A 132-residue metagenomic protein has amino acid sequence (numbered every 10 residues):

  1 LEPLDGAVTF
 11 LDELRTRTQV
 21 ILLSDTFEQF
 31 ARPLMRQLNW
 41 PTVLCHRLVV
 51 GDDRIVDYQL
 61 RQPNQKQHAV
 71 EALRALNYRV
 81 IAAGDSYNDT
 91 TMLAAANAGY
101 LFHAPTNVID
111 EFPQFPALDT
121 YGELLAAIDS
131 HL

Functional and structural regions predicted by a protein language model:
L1-G6: Metal-dependent phosphoesterase signature
A7-L38, T42-H46: Substrate-recognition element of Asp-dependent hydrolases with the DxDx(T/V) motif
T16-R17, L73-R79, H131: Glycine-rich phosphate-binding loop signature in dinucleotide/nucleotide-binding domains
V20, S24-D25, Y78-D119: Acidic, Mg2+-coordinating phosphoryl-transfer loop and its flanking beta/alpha structural elements, shared across
E28-R32, D89-T90, L125: Short, well-ordered alpha-helical microsegments
W40-Q67: Glycine/Thr-rich beta-alpha phosphate-binding loop at enzyme active sites
L44, F115-L124: Short acidic-hydrophobic, aromatic-tinged amphipathic segments that line or gate anion-handling sites
G51-Y58, I109-P116, A126-H131: Short, charged, surface-exposed secondary-structure boundary motifs
